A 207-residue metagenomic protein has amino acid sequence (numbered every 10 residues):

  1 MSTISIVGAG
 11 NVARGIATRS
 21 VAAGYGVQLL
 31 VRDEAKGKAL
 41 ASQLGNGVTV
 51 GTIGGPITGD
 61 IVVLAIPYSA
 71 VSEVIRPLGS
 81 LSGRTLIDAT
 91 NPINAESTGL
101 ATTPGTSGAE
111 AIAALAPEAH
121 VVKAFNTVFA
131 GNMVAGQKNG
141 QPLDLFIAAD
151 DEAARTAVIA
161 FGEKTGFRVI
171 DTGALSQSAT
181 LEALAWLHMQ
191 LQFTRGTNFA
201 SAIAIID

Functional and structural regions predicted by a protein language model:
M1-A39, Q43: NAD(P)+-binding Rossmann beta1-loop-alpha1 motif at the extreme N-terminus of oxidoreductases
S2-T3, T85, D144: Residues that mark the start of a beta-strand
S5-I6, L64, I147: Hydrophobic Val/Ile/Leu positions in short beta-strands of Rossmann-like dinucleotide-binding domains
G26, G47-T49, T85, H120 (+1 more regions): Conserved beta-strand segments of alpha/beta enzyme cores
G45-G47, G51-E96: Rossmann-like NAD(P)-binding element
T90-Q137: Rossmann-fold NAD(P)-binding glycine/threonine-rich loop
D144-D207: Active-site-lining helix/loop region of Rossmann-like oxidoreductase modules
